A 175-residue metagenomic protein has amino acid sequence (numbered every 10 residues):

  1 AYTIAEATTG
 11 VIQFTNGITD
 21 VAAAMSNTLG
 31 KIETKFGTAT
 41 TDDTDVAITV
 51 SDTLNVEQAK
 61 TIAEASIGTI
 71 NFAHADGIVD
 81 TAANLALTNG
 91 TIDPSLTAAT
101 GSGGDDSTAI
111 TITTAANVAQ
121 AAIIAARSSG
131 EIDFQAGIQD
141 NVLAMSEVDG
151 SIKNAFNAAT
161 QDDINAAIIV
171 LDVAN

Functional and structural regions predicted by a protein language model:
A1-N175: General marker for long, soluble alpha-helical cores
